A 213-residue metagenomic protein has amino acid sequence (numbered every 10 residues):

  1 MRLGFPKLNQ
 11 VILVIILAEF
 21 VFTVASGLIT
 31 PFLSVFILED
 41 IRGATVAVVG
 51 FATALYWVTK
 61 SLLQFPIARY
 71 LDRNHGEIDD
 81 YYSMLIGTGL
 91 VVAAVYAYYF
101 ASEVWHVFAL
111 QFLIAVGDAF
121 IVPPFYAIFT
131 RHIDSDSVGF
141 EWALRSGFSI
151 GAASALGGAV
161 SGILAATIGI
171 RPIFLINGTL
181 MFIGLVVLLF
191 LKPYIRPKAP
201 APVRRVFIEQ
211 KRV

Functional and structural regions predicted by a protein language model:
F5-W57: Helix-loop boundary and gating motifs at the non-cytosolic
F20, V95, V104-I121: Hydrophobic core of transmembrane alpha-helices in multi-pass small-molecule transporters, especially MFS/SLC-type
T45, I163-M181: A membrane-interface helix-boundary motif in multi-pass transporters
V46-A47, S135-F148: Loop-to-transmembrane helix entry/capping segments in MFS-fold secondary transporters and related SLC/MFSD carriers
F51-R69: Central cavity-lining transmembrane alpha-helices of secondary-active solute carriers, predominantly the Major
L63-I78, A165: Helix-to-loop junctions at the C-terminal end of transmembrane segments in multipass secondary transporters
D79-Y96, G178: Structural signature of the two symmetry-related core transmembrane helices
F120-D134: Intracellular juxtamembrane helix-capping segments at the cytosolic ends of symmetry-related transmembrane helices
